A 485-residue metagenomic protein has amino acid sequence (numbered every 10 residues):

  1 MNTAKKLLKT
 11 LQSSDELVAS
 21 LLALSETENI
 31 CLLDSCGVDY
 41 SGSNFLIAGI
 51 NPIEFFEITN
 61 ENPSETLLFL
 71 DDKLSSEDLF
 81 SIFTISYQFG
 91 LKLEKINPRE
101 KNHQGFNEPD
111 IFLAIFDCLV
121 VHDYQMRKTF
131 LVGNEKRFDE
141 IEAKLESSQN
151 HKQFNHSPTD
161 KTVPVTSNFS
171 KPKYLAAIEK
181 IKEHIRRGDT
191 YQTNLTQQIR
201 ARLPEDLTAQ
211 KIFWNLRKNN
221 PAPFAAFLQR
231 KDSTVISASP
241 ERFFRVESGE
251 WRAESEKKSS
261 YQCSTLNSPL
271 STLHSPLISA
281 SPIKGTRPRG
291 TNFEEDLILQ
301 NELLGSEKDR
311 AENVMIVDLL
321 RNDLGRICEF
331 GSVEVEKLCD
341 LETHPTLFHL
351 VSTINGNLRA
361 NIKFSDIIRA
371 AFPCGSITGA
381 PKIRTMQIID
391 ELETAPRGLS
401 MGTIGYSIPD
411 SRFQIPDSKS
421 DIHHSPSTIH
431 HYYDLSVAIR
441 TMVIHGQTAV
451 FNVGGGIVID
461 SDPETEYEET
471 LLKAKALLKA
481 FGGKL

Functional and structural regions predicted by a protein language model:
M1-N267, L273-K419, H423-H424, I429-L485: Extended alpha-helical targeting/anchoring segments, especially N-terminal organellar/secretory targeting helices
